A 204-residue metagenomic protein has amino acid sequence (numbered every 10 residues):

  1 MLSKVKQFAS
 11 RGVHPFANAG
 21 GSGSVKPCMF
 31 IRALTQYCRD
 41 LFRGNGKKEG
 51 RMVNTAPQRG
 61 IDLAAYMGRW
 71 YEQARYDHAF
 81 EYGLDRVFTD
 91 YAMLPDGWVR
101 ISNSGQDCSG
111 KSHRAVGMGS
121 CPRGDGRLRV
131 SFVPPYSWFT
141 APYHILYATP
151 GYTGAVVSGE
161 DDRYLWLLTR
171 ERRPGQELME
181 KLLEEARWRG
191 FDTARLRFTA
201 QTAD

Functional and structural regions predicted by a protein language model:
L2-D204: A beta-rich soluble binding module of mature secreted/lumenal proteins
